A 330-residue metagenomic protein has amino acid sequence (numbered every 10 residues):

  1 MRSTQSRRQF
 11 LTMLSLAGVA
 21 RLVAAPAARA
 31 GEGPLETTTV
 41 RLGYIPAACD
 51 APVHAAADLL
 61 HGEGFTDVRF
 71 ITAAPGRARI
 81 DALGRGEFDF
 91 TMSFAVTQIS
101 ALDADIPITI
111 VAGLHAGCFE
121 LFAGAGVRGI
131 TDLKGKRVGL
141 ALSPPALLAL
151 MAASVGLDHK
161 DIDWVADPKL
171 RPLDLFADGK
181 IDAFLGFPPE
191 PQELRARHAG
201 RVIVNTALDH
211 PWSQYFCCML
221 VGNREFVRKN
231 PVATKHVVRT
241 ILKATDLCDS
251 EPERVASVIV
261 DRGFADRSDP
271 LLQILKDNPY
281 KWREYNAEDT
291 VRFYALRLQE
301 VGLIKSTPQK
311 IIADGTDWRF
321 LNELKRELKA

Functional and structural regions predicted by a protein language model:
M1-G18: N-terminal secretory signal peptides and thylakoid transit peptides that target proteins across membranes
A24-G43: C-terminal segment of N-terminal export signals and the immediately downstream linker at the start of the mature
T37-L60, E120-L121, V127-R197, E253 (+2 more regions): Bilobed "Venus flytrap"/periplasmic-binding protein-like clamshell domains and structurally analogous long
A47, A74-G76, E87-I99, A104 (+8 more regions): Beta->alpha turn/N-cap motifs
V96, R171-D261: Pocket-lining segment of extracytoplasmic ligand-binding domains
I110-G129, S213-R228: Hydrophobic/proline-rich hinge and linker segments of small-molecule sensing/allosteric domains, predominantly
K229-S306: Secondary-structure end/capping motifs
Q299-A330: Conserved C-terminal helix/tail region of periplasmic/extracytoplasmic solute-binding proteins
